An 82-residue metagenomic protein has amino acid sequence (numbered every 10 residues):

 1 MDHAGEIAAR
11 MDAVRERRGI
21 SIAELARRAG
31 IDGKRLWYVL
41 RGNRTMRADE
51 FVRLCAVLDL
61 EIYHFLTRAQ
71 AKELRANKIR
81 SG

Functional and structural regions predicted by a protein language model:
M1, Y38, A56, H64-G82: Short, charged recognition helix plus adjacent turn of helix-turn-helix-like nucleic-acid-binding domains
M1-G19: A short, Lys/Arg-rich alpha-helix, primarily the initiator
D12, A23, V52: Residues within the helices of the helix-turn-helix
R15, A26, C55: The alpha-helix within a helix-turn-helix
E16, G30, R41-N43, Q70: Residue-level detection of the helix-turn-helix DNA-binding "recognition helix"
G19-Y38: Short alpha-helical DNA-recognition segment
K34, T45, L74-R75: Short Asp/Glu-rich motifs
N43-A56: Short, basic-rich loop-to-helix N-cap that marks the start of a DNA-contacting helix
